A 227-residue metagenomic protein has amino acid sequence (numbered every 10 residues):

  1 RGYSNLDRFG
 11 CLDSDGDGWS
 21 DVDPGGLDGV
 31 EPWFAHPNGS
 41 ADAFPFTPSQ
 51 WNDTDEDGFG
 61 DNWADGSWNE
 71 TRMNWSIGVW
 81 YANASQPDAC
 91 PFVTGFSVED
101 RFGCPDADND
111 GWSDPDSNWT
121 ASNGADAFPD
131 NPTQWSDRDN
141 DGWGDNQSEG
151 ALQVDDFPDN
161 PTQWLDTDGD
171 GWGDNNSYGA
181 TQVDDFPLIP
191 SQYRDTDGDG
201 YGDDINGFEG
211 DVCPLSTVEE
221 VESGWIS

Functional and structural regions predicted by a protein language model:
R1-S227: Extracellular calcium-associated, cysteine-rich motifs in secreted modular proteins
